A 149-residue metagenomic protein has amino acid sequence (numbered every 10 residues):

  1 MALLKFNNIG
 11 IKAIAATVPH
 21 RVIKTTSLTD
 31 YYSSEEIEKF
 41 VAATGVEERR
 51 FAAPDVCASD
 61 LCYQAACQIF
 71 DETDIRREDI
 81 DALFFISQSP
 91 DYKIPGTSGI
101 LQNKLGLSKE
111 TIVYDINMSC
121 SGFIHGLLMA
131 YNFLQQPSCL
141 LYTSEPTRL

Functional and structural regions predicted by a protein language model:
M1-D81, N103-L105: Conserved "HGTGT" condensation-loop signature of ketosynthase/thiolase-family condensing enzymes that catalyze
G10, F84, D115: Conserved beta-strand segments that form the floor/walls of ligand-binding pockets within enzyme and binding domains
I37-D60, Q88-L140: Conserved catalytic cysteine-centered active-site region of acyl-thioester-dependent Claisen-condensing enzymes
Q68-E72, M129-F133, T143: A generic secondary-structure signal
A82-Q88: Short glycine-rich or small-residue beta-strand-to-loop segments that form or flank ligand, phosphate, metal/Fe-S
Y142-L149: Conserved small/polar residues in nucleotide/adenosyl-binding loops
